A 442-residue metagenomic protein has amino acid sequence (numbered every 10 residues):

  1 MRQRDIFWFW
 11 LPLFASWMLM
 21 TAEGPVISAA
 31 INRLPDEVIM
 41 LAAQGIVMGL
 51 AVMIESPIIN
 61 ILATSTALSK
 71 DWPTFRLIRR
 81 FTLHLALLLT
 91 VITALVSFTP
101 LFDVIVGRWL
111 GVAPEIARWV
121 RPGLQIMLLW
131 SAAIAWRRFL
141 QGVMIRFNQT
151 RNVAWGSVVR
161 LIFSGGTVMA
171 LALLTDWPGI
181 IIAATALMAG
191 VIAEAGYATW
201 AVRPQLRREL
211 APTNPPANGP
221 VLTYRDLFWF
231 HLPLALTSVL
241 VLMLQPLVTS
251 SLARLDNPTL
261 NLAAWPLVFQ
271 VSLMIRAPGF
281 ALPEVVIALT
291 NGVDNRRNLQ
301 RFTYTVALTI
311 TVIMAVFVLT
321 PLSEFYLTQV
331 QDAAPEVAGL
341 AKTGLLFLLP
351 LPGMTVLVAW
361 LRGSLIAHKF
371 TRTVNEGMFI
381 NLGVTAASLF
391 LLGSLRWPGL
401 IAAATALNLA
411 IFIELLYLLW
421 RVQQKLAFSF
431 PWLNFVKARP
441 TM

Functional and structural regions predicted by a protein language model:
M1-L11, I116, I180-M188, A193-L242 (+1 more regions): Interhelical loop/hinge segments that connect adjacent transmembrane helices in multipass membrane
R2-A22, L124-L128, A154-V158, Y197 (+7 more regions): Hydrophobic faces of transmembrane alpha-helices in multi-pass small-molecule transporters and flippases across diverse
L11-A63, L232-A288, I313-M314, L348-T355: Transmembrane helix-bundle signature of multi-pass secondary active exporters and lipid flippases
A43-A94, R137-I145, A264-F317, V358-I366: Small-residue-rich hydrophobic transmembrane alpha-helices
R79, V143-A170, I181, G292-A307 (+3 more regions): Alpha-helical transmembrane segments of multi-pass membrane transporters/permeases
V91-R121, I313-T343: Short membrane-interface helical motifs at transmembrane helix boundaries in multi-pass membrane transporters
A113-R137, Q270, I275, P335-L361: Alpha-helical transmembrane segments of multi-pass membrane proteins
G123-Q125, W155-A170, L174-R207, P398-Q424: Hydrophobic alpha-helical transmembrane segments
